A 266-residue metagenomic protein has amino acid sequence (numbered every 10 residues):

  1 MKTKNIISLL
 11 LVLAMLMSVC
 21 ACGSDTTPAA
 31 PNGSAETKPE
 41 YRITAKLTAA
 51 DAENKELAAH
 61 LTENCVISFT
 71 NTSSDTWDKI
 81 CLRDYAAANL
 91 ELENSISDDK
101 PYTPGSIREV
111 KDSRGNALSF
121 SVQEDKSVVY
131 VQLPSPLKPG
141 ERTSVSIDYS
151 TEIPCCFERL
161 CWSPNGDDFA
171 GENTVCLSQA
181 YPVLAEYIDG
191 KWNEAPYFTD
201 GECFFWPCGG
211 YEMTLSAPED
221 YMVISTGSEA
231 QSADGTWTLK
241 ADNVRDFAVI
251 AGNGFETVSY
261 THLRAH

Functional and structural regions predicted by a protein language model:
I6-S24: Sec-dependent N-terminal signal peptides of Gram-positive bacterial secreted proteins and lipoproteins
C22-E63: N-terminal, polar/Ser/Thr-rich
H60, D98-D168: A surface-exposed beta-strand-loop module
F69-S73: Asparagine-centered strand-capping/turn motif at beta-strand->loop junctions
W77-C81: Ligand-binding face of N-terminal immunoglobulin V-set domains in extracellular IgSF glycoproteins
A87-I96, V223: Short aromatic-acidic-glycine turn motif
D148-I250: Extended, low-hydrophobicity, Ser/Thr/Pro/Gly-biased non-transmembrane segments
T261-H266: Conserved small/polar residues in nucleotide/adenosyl-binding loops
